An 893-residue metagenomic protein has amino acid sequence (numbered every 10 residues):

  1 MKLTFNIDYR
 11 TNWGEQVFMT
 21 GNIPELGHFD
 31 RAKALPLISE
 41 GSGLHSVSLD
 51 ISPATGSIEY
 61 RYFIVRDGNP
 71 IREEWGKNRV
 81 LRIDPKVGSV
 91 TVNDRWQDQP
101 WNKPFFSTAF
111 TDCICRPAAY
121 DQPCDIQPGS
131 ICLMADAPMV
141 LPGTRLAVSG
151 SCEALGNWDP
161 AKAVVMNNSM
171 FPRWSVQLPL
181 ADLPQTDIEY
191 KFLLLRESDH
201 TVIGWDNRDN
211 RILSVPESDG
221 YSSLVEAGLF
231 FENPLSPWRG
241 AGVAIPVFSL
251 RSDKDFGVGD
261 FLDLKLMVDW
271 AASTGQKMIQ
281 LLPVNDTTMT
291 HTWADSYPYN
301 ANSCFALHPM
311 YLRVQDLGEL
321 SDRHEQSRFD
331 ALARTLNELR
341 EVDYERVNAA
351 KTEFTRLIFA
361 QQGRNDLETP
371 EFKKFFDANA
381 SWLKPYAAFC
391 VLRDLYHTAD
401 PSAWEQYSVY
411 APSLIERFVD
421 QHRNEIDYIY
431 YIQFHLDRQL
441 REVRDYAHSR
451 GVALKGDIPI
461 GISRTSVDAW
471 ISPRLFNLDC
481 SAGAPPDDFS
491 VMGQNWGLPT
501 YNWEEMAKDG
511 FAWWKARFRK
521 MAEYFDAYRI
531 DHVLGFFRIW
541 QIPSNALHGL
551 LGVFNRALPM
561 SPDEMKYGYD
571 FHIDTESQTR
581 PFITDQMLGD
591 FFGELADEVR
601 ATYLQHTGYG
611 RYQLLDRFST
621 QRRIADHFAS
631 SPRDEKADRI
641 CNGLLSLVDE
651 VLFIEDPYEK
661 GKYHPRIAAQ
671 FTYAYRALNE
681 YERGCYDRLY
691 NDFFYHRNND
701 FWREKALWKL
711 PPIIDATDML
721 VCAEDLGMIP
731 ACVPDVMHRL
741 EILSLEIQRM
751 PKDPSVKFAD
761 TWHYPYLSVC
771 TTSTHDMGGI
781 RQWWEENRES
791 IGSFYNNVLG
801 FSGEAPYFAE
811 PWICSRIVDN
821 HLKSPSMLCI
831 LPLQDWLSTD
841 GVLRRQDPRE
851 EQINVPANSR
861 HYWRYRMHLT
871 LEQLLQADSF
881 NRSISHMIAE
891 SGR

Functional and structural regions predicted by a protein language model:
K2-D8, G129-D136: A short, amphipathic beta-strand motif
Y9, G21-I23, A137-M139, G150-C152 (+3 more regions): Generic secondary-structure microfeatures
R10-T55, V65-P85, M139-Q185, L195-E217 (+1 more regions): Aromatic-rich carbohydrate-binding modules that target alpha-glucans
S48, F105-C132, P179, G204 (+1 more regions): Catalytic cores of glycan-processing enzymes that make or break glycosidic bonds
G56-Y60, T186-Y190: Exposed beta-strand face motif in extracellular beta-rich ectodomains
K86-V87, L229: Acidic/polar low-complexity flexible segments
V92-W101: Boundary detector for helix-to-coil junctions that initiate low-complexity/charged tails
